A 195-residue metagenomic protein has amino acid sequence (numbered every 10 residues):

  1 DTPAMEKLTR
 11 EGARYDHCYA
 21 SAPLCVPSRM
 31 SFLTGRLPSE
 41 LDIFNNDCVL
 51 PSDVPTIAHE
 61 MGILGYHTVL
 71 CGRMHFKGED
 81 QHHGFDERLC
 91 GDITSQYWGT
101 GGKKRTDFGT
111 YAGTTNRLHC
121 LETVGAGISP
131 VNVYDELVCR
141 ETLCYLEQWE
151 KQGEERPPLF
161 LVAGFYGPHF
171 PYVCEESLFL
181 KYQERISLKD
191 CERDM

Functional and structural regions predicted by a protein language model:
D1-M195: Formylglycine-dependent sulfatase
